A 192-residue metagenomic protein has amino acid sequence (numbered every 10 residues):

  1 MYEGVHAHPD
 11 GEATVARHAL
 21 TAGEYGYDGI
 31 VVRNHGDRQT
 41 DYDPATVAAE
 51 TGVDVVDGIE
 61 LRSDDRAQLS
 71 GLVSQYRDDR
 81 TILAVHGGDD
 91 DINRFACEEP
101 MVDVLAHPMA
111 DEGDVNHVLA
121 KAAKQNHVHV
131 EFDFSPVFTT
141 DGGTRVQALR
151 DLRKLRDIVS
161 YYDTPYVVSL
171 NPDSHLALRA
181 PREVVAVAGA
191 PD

Functional and structural regions predicted by a protein language model:
Y2-G143, A148-K154: Extended substrate/RNA-proximal surfaces in nucleic-acid metabolism proteins
T51, S160-T164, A190-D192: Short helix-capping segments at alpha-helix termini
E98, L178-A180: Short glycine/proline-enriched turns and hinge-like loops at secondary-structure junctions
V128-F132, Y162-V167: Short, structured loop/turn "capping" segments at alpha-beta junctions
L152-P165, P181: Active-site/ligand-binding-proximal alpha/beta "capping" segment
D163-L178: Short acidic/histidine-rich active-site segments
R182-D192: Mid-to-C-terminal alpha-helical segments outside catalytic/metal-binding sites
